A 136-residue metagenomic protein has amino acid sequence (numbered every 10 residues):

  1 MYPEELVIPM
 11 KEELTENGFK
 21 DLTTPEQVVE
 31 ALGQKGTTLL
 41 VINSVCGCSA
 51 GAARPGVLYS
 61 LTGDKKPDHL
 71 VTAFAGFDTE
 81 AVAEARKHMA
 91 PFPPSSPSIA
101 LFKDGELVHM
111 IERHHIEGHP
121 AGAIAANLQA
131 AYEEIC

Functional and structural regions predicted by a protein language model:
M1-G36, C136: N-terminal leader/targeting and pre-domain segments
L6, M10-E13, L58-P67: Short helix-loop-beta junction
E30-D64: Local sequence-structure signature of Cys/Sec-based thiol-disulfide redox active-site neighborhoods
G51-P55, V82-A83, A121-G122: Conserved strand-to-helix beginnings and helix N-cap segments that scaffold or border functional pockets
K65-E84: Thiol-based oxidoreductase modules, predominantly thioredoxin-like and allied folds used for disulfide exchange
V82-S96: Short acidic (Asp/Glu) patches
P93-C136: Non-catalytic, surface beta->alpha helical segment in thiol-disulfide oxidoreductase systems
